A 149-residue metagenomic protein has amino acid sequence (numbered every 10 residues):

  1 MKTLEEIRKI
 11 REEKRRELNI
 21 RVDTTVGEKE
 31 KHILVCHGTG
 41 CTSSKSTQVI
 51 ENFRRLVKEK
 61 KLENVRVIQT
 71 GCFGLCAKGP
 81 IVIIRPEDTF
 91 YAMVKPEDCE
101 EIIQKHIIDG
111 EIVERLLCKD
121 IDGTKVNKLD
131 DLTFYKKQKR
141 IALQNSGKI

Functional and structural regions predicted by a protein language model:
M1-I149: Feature of Fe-S/electron-transfer and energy-metabolism proteins that preferentially highlights extended coupling
